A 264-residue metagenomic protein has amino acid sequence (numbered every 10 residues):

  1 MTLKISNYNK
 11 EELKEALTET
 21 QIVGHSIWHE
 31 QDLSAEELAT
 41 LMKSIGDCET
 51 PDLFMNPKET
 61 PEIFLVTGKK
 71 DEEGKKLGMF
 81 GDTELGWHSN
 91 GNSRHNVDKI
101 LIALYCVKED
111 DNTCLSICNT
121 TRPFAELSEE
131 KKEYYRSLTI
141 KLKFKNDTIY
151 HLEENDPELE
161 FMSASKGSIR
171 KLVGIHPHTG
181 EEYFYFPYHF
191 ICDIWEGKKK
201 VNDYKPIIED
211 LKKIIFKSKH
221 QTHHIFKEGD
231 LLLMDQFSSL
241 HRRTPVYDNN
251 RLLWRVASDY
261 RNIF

Functional and structural regions predicted by a protein language model:
T2-E228, F237-F264: Non-heme Fe(II) oxygenase catalytic core, chiefly the N-lobe of the double-stranded beta-helix
